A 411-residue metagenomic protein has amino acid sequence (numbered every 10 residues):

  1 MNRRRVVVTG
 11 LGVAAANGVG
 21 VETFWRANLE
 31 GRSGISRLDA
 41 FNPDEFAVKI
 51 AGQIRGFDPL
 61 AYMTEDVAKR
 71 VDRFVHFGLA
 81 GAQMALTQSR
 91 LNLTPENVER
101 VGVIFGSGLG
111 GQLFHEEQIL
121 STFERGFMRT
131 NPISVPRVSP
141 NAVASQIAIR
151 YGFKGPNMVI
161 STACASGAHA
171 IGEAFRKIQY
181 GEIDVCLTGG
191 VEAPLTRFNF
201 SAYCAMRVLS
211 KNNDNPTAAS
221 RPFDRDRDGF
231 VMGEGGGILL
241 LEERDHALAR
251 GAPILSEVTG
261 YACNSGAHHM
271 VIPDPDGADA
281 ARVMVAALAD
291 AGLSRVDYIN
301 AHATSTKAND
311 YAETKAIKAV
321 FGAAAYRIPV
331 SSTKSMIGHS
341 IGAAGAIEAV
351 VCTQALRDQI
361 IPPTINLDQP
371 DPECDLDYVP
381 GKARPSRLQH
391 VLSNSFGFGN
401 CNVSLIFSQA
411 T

Functional and structural regions predicted by a protein language model:
M1-V67, D245-E257, V350-T364, F407-T411: ACP-dependent fatty acid/polyketide chain-elongation machinery
M1-V8, P95-V98, A291-L293, Y326 (+1 more regions): Flexible, low-complexity linker/loop segments at domain and module junctions
R5-T9, S36-R37, D214-Y298: Condensing-enzyme catalytic core mediating Claisen C-C bond formation in acyl metabolism
V8, T23-W25, L29-T162, V191-F200 (+1 more regions): Conserved beta-ketoacyl condensing-enzyme motif
E22-L29, L113-F127, K177-Y180, F200-N213 (+4 more regions): A glycine- and small-aliphatic-rich helix-loop capping segment at beta-alpha/alpha-beta transitions that lines
G78-L91, P140-V143, A148-E192, F230-A252 (+2 more regions): Active-site-proximal alpha-helical scaffold in enzymes
E124-N131, G172, R176, Y180 (+3 more regions): Glycine-/small-residue-rich "gating" segment that lines the acyl/pantetheine channel and substrate pocket
E182-D228, Y261-P275, A301-D310, R327-D377: Acyl-CoA/ACP chain-elongation machinery
